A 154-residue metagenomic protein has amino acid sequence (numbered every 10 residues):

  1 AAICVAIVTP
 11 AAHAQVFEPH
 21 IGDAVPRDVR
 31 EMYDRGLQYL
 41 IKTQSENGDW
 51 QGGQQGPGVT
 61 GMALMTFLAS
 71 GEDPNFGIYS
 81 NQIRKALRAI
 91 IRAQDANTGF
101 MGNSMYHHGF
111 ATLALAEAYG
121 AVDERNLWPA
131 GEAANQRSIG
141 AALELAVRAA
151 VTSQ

Functional and structural regions predicted by a protein language model:
A1-V8: Bacterial N-terminal signal peptides
T9-Q154: Preference for long, amphipathic alpha-helical scaffolds in soluble/luminal domains and all-alpha bundles
